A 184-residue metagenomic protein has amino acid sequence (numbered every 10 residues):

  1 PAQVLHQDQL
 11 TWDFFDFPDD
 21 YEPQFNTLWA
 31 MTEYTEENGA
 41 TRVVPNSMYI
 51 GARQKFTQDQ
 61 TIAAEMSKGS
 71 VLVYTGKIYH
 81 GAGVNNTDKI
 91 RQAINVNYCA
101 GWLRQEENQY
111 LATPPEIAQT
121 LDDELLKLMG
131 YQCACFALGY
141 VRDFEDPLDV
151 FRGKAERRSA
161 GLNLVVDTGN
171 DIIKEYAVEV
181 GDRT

Functional and structural regions predicted by a protein language model:
P1-A2, E37-G39, F136-D143: Glycine-centered flexibility motif
A2-M66, L103-T113: Catalytic core of non-heme Fe(II) oxygenases with the double-stranded beta-helix
Q3-L10, Y79-A82, V96: Histidine-centered catalytic micro-motifs
I50, Q54-V73, K77, G83-T184: Conserved double-stranded beta-helix
